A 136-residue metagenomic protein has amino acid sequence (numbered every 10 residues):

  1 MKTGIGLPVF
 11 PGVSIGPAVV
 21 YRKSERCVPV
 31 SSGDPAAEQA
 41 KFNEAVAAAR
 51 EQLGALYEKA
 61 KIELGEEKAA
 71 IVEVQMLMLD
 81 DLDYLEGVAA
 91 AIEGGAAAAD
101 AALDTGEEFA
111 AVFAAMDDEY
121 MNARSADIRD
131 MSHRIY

Functional and structural regions predicted by a protein language model:
M1-Y136: Non-catalytic, soluble scaffold/interaction modules
